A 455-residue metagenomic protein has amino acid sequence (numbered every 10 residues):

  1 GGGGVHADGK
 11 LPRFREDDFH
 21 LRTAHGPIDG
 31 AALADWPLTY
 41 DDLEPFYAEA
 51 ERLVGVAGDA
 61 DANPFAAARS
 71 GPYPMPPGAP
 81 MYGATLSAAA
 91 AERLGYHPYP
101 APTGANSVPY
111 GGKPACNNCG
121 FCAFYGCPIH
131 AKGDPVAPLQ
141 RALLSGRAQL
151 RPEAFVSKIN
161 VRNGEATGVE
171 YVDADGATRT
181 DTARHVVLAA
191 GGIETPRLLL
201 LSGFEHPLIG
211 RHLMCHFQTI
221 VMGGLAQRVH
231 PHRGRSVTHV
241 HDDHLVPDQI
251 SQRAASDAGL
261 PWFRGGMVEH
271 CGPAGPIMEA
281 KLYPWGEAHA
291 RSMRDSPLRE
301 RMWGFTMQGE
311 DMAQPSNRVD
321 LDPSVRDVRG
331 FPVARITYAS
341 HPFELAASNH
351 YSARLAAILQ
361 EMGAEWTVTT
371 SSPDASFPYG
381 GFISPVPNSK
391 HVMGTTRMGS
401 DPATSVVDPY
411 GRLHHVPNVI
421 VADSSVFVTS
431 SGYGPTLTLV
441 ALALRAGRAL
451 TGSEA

Functional and structural regions predicted by a protein language model:
G1-G3, A7, F14-L21, P27-I28 (+6 more regions): FAD cofactor-binding and catalytic pocket of flavoenzymes
H6, K10, R15-D18, R22-F155 (+3 more regions): Conserved redox-cofactor binding core of oxidoreductases
F14-D18, Y47-G58, G95, G146 (+10 more regions): A generic secondary-structure signal for well-formed alpha-helical elements
A32, A131, T167, G176-R179 (+3 more regions): Alpha-helix N-cap/helix-initiation motif
Y99-G104, A115-C122, H130, S157-E165 (+6 more regions): A glycine-rich dinucleotide-binding beta-alpha-beta segment and adjacent secondary-structure elements that constitute
P128, S145, A154, I159-N160 (+4 more regions): Glycine-rich loop(s) and the adjacent beta-strand/alpha-helix scaffold that form part
P138-L144, A174-T180, M398, T404-H414: A short acidic-Thr-Gly-centered motif at the start of a beta-strand
T429-L450: A conserved FAD-binding loop/helix module that cradles the flavin
